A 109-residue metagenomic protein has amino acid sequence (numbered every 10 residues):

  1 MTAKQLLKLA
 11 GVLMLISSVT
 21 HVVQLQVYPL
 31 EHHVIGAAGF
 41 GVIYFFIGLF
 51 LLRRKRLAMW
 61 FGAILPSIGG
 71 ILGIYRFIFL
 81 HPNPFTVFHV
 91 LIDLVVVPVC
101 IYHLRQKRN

Functional and structural regions predicted by a protein language model:
M1-N109: Topology signature of small-to-medium multi-pass alpha-helical membrane proteins
